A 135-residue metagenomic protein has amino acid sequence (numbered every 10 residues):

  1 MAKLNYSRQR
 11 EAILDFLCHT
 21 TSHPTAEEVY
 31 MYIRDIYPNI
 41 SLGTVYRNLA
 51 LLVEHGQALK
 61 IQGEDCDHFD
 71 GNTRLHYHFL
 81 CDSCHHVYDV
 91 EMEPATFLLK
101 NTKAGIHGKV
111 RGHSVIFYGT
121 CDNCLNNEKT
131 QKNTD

Functional and structural regions predicted by a protein language model:
M1-D15: Short alpha-helical segments that sit at the start of domains
H19-E28: Short capping segments at the starts of secondary-structure elements
E27-P38: DNA-recognition alpha helix
S41-L42: Short coil turns linking two alpha-helices in DNA-binding domains
V45-L52: Basic amphipathic alpha-helical segments that dock to polyanions
Q57-K60, E64-D135: Non-DNA-binding regulatory cores of transcription-related proteins, predominantly C-terminal effector-binding
